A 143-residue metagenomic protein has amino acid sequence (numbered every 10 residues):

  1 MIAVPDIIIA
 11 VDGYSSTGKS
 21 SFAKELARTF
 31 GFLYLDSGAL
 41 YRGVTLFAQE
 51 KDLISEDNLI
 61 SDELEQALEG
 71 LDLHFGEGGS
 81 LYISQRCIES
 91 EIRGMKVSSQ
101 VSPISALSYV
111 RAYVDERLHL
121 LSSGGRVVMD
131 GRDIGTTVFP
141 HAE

Functional and structural regions predicted by a protein language model:
I9-V11: Hydrophobic anchor at the beta1->P-loop junction of P-loop NTPases
Y14: P-loop (Walker A) phosphate-binding loop of NTP-binding proteins
T17: ATP-binding Walker
S20: Walker A/P-loop
A27-D36, K51-I54: Post-Walker A helix-loop "phosphate-sensing" segment adjacent to the P-loop in P-loop NTPases
L40-R126, T136-V138: ATP-dependent small-molecule kinase phosphotransfer cores that center on conserved nucleotide phosphate-binding segments
P140-E143: Conserved phosphate-donor/acceptor-positioning beta-strand/loop module used by diverse small-molecule
